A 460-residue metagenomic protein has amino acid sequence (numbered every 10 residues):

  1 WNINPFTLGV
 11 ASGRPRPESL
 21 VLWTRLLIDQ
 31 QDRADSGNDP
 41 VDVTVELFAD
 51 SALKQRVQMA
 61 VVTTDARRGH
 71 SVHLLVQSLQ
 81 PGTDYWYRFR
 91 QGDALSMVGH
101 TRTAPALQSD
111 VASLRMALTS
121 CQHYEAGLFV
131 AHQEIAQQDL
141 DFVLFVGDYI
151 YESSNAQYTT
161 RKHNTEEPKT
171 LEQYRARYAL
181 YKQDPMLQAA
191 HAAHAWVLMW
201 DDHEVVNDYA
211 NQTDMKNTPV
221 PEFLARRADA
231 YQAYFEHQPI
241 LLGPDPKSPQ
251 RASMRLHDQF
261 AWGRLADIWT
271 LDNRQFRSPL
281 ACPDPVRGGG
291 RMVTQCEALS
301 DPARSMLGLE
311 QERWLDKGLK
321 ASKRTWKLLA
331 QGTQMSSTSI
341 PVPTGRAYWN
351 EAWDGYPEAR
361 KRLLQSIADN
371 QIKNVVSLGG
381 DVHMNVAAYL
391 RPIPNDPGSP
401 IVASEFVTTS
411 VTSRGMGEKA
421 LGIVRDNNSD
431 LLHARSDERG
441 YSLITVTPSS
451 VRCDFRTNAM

Functional and structural regions predicted by a protein language model:
W1-M460: Metal-dependent phosphoester/phosphodiester hydrolase catalytic core
